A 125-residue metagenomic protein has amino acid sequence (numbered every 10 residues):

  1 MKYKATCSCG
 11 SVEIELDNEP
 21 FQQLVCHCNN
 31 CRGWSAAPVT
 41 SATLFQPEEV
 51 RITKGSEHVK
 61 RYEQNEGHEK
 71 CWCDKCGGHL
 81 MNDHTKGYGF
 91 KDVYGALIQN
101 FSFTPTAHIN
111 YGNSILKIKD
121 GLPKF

Functional and structural regions predicted by a protein language model:
M1-T6, S11-F125: A short Gly-Trp-Pro
